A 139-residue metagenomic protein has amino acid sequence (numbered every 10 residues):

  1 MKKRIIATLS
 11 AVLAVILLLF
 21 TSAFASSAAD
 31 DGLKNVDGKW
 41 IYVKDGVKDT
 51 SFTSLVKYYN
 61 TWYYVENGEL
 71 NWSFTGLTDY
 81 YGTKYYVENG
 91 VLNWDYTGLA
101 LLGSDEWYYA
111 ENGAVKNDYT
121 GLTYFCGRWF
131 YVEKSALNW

Functional and structural regions predicted by a protein language model:
R4-V12, L18-W139: Extracellular adhesion/carbohydrate-binding repeat motifs centered on closely spaced tryptophans
